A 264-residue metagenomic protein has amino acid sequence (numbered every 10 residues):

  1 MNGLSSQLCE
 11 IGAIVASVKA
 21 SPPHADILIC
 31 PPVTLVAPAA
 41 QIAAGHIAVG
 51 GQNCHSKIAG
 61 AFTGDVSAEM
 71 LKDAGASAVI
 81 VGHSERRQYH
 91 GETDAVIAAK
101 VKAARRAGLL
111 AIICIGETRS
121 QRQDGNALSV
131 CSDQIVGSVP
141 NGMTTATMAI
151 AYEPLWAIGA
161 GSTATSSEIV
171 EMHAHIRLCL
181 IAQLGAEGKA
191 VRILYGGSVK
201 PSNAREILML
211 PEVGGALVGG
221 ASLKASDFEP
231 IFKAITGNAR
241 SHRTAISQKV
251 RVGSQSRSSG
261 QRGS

Functional and structural regions predicted by a protein language model:
M1-V66, T145-A146, A151: Conserved N-terminal beta1-alpha1 strand-loop-helix module at the mouth
D26-L28, A48-G50, A78, L110-C114 (+3 more regions): Structural preference for beta-strand elements that scaffold enzyme active sites
P32, L71, H83, E153 (+2 more regions): Conserved, mostly hydrophobic/aromatic
V33-V49, K100-L110, V136-S138, E171-A182: Alpha-helix-loop-beta-strand connector modules within alpha/beta enzyme cores
A44-A98: Glycine/small-residue-rich loop that forms an oxyanion/phosphate-binding "nest" at active or ligand-binding sites
E85-S162, E168: Conserved anion-binding
K100, S222-R243: C-terminal helical cap(s) of enzyme catalytic domains, especially alpha/beta-barrels
V199-E212: Catalytic cores of alpha/beta
